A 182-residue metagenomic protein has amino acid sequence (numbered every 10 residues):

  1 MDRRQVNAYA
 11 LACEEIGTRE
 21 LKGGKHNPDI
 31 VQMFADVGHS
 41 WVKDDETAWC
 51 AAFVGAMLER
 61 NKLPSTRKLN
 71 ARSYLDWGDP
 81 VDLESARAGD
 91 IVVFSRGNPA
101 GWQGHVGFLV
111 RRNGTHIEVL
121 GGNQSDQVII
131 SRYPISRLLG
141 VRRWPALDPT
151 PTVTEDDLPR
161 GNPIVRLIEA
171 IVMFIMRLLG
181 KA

Functional and structural regions predicted by a protein language model:
M1-N61, R142-P145, P151-A182: N-terminal capping segments
D2-V6, L63-I129: ...with weaker cross-activation on analogous glycine-rich loops/strands in unrelated enzymes
I16, G23, Q103-V106, L120-G121 (+1 more regions): Short glycine-rich loop/turn motifs that provide flexible caps or phosphate-binding loops at active sites
L21-K22, D76, S95, R112 (+4 more regions): Intrinsically disordered, low-complexity segments enriched in small/polar residues
K25, G107, S131-I135, T154: Surface-exposed beta-strand edges and their flanking turn/coil or helix-capping segments
P28-Q32, L83-S85, S131-R132: Type III/flagellar secretion export determinants
T115-T150: Active-site signature of cysteine proteases
